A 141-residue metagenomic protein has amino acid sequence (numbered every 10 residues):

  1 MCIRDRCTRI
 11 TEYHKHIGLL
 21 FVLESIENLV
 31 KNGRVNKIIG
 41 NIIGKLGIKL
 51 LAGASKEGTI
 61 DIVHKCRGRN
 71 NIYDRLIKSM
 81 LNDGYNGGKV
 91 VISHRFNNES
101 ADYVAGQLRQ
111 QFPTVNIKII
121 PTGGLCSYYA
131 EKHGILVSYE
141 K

Functional and structural regions predicted by a protein language model:
R4-K141: Mixed-charge interfacial surface used for oligomerization/domain docking and macromolecular partner engagement
